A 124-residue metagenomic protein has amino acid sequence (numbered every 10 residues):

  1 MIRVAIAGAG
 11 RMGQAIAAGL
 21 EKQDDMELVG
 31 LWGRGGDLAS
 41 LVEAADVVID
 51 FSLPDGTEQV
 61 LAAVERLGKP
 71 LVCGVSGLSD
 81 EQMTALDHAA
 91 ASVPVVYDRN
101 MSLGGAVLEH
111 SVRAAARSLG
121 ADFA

Functional and structural regions predicted by a protein language model:
R3-I16, G104: Glycine-rich adenosine-cofactor-binding loop
A7, A15, G19-A39: NAD(P)-binding Rossmann-fold cofactor-contacting core
S40-L41, V60: Structural alpha-helical scaffold elements that stabilize or flank donor/cofactor-binding regions in carbohydrate
A45: An anion/phosphate-binding loop that grips the pyrophosphate of nucleotide cofactors and donors
V48-I49, V72: N-terminal Rossmann-like NAD(P) cofactor-binding module of classical short-chain dehydrogenase/reductase
S52: Conserved NAD(P)H cofactor-binding loop of Rossmann-fold oxidoreductase domains
D55-A62, R66, V75-D98, A106-A116: Rossmann-fold NAD(P)-binding glycine/threonine-rich loop
A121-A124: NAD(P)-dependent dehydrogenases' Rossmann-like dinucleotide-binding region
